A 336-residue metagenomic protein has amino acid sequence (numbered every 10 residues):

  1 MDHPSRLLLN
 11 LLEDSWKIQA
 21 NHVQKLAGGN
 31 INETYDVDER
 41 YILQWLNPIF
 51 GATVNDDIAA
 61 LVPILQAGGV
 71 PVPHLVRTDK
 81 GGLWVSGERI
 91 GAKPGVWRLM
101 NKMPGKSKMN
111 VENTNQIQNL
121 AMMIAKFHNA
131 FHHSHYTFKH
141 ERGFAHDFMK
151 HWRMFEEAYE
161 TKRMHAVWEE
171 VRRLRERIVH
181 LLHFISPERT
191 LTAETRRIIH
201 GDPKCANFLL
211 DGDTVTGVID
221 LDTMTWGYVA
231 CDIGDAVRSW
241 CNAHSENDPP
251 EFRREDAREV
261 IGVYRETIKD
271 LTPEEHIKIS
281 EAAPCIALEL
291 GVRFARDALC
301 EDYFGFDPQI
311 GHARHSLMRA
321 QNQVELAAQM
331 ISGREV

Functional and structural regions predicted by a protein language model:
M1-N21: Juxta-kinase regulatory segment immediately upstream of eukaryotic protein kinase catalytic domains
I18-D36: ATP-binding glycine-rich phosphate-binding loop
Q24-G28, A52, K106-Q118, H135-H200 (+3 more regions): ATP-dependent phospho-/nucleotidyl transfer catalytic cores
N30-E39, L43, L75, L182-C231 (+1 more regions): Active-site acidic catalytic loop and adjacent metal/ATP-binding pocket of ATP-dependent phosphoryl transfer enzymes
R40-F138: ATP-binding pocket architecture of kinase catalytic cores
W97-N110, E157-T161, L288, V292-F306: A glycine-centered beta->alpha junction motif in the catalytic cores of kinase/phosphotransferase enzymes
A230-K269, C285-G305: Active-site activation/catalytic loop segments of kinase-like enzymes and analogous catalytic loops in related
E289-V336: ATP/Mg2+ or Mg2+-diphosphate-binding catalytic cores that bind nucleotide phosphates or diphosphates via glycine-rich
